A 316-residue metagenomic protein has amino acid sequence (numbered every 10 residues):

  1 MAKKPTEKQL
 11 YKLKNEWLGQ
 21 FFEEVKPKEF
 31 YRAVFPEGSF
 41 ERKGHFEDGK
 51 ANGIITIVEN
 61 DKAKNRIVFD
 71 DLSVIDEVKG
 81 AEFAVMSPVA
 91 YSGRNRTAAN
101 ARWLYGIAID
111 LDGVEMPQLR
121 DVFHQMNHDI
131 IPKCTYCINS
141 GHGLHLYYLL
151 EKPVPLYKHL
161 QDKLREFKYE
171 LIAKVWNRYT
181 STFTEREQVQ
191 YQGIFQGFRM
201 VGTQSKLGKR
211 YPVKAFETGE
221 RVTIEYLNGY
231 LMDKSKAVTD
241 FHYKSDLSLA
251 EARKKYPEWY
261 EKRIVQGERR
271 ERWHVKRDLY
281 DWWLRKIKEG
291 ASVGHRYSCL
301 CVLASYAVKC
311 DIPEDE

Functional and structural regions predicted by a protein language model:
M1-G106: DNA replication initiation on ssDNA origins
K62, G93, Y179-V265: Catalytic "initiation/cleavage/transfer" segments centered on a nucleophilic residue and adjacent nucleic-acid-engaging
D76-A81, G141, H145, F195 (+1 more regions): Short, well-structured alpha-helical interface segments that form or flank functional binding sites
Y91-A99, F123-G141, T184-Q190: Catalytic micro-motifs at enzyme active sites that drive phosphoryl/nucleotidyl and oxygen chemistry
I109, P132-K163, Q190-K206: Histidine-centered divalent-metal-coordination microenvironment in nucleic-acid enzymes
D110-Q118: Short, surface-exposed ligand-recognition loops at beta-strand->loop->(often short) alpha-helix junctions that present
P117-H128, L150-S181, G208-Y226: Helical (often loop-to-helix) elements that flank the catalytic cores of nucleotide-handling enzymes
K152-V154, K234-E316: Modules that initiate DNA replication and primer synthesis
